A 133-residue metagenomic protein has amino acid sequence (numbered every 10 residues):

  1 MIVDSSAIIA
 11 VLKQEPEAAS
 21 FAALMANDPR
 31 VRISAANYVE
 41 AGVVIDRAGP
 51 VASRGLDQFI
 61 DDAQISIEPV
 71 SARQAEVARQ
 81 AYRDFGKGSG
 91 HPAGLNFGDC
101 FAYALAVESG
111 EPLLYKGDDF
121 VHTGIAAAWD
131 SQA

Functional and structural regions predicted by a protein language model:
M1-I33, I45-Q58, S131-Q132: Short, well-structured N-terminal submotif of metal-dependent ribonuclease cores
I8-I9, Y38, F120: A generic structural signal for short hydrophobic patches within well-formed alpha-helices
M25, D61, V107: Anion (oxyanion) recognition and catalysis
P29-R32, A63-E68, P112: Short loop->beta-strand "edge-of-pocket" segments that line small-molecule binding or catalytic clefts across diverse
G42, A48-R73: Active-site-proximal, substrate-binding regions of enzyme catalytic domains and RNA-binding/basic surfaces
E68-P112: Active-site neighborhoods of divalent-metal-dependent phosphate/nucleic-acid chemistry enzymes
Y103-A133: Acidic, PIN/NYN-like endoribonuclease modules and their adjacent C-terminal/linker elements
